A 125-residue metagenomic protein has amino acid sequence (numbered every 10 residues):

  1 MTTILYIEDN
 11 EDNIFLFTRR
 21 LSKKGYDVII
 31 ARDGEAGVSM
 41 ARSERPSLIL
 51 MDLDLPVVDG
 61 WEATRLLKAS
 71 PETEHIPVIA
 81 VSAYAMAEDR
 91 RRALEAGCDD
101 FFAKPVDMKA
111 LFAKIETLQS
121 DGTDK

Functional and structural regions predicted by a protein language model:
E8, R32: Conserved acidic carboxylate
F15, V106-E116: C-terminal output helix
F15-K23: Charged docking surfaces used in two-component/phosphorelay signaling
E44-L50, L55: Active-site beta3 strand of CheY-like receiver
P56, E74, M86: The feature encodes the CheY-like receiver
M86, F102-A103: Residues at the ends of beta-strands that form strand-to-helix hinge/output surfaces
